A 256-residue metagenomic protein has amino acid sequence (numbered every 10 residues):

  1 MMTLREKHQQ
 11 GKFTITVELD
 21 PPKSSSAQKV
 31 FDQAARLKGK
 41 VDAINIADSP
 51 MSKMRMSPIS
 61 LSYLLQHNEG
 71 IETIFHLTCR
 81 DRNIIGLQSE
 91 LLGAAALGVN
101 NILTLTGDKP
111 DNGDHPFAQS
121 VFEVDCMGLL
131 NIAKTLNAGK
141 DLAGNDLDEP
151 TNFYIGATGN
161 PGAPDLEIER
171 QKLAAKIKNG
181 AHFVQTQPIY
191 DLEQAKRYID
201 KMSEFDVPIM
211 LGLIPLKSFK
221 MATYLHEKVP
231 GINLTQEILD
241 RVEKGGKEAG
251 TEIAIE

Functional and structural regions predicted by a protein language model:
M1-I46, K176: Conserved N-terminal beta1-alpha1 strand-loop-helix module at the mouth
M1-K7, S26-Q28, S52-L64, N83-S89 (+3 more regions): Active-site-adjacent beta->alpha loops and helix N-cap segments on the catalytic face of soluble alpha/beta enzymes
R5-Q10, A34-G39, I59-G70, L91-V99 (+3 more regions): Acidic (Asp/Glu)-rich catalytic clusters
T14-K29, T73-I85, F153-I168, D240-I255: Active-site mouth loops of central-metabolism enzymes
I15-L19, D42-I46, T73-L77, I102-T104 (+4 more regions): Hydrophobic faces of well-ordered beta-strands that scaffold small-molecule active sites in alpha/beta enzyme cores
L19-K23, D48-S52, C79-D81, T106-P110 (+3 more regions): Active-site-proximal loop/turn and secondary-structure-junction residues that shape catalytic pockets, frequently
L77-C79, N83-P110: A generic, well-ordered mixed alpha/beta core segment in the N-terminal half of proteins
V121-A143, L147-D148, T158-A163, E204-A254: Active-site pocket-lining/capping segments in soluble small-molecule metabolic enzymes
